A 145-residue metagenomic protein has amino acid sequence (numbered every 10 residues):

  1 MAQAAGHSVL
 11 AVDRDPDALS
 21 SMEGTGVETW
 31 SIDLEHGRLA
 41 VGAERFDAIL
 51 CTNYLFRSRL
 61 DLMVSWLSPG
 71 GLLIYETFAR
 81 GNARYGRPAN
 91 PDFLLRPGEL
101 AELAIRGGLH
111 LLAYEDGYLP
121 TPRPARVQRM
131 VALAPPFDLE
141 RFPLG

Functional and structural regions predicted by a protein language model:
M1-R38: Class I SAM-dependent methyltransferase SAM/SAH-binding core
E35-A48: A short acidic, Gly/Pro-enriched loop at the edge of an enzyme's catalytic core that lines a small-molecule cofactor
D47-N53, E76: Residues lining the SAM
L55-S68: A short, conserved alpha-helix within the catalytic core of class I
G70-A83: Conserved beta-strand signature within the Rossmann-like core of class I S-adenosyl-L-methionine
A83-E99, T121: Acceptor-substrate binding/catalytic loop of class I
D92-E115: Short alpha-helix
D116-G145: Core SAM-dependent methyltransferase catalytic element
